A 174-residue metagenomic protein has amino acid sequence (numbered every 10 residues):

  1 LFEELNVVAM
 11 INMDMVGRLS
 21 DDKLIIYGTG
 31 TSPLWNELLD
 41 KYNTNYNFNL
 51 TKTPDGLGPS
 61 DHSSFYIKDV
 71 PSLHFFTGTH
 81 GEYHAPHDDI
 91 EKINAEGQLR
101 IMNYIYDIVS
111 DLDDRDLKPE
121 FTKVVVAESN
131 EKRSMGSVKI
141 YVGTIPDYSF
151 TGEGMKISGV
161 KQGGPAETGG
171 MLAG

Functional and structural regions predicted by a protein language model:
L1-H80, N94-Q98: Metal-dependent peptidase/peptidase-like ectodomains
F2-L5, Y66-D69, M135-V138, S149-T151 (+1 more regions): Extracellular/periplasmic catalytic domains that process cell-envelope and extracellular macromolecules
D22-K23, H84-P86, G169: Short, solvent-exposed loop/turn and secondary-structure capping segments
L39, F65, I105, T144 (+1 more regions): Hydrophobic, well-ordered secondary-structure elements that form the walls of internal hydrophobic environments
D40, H62-S63, L99-M102, Y106-S110 (+1 more regions): Generic hydrophobic alpha-helical scaffold/packing signal
F65, Q162-A173: PDZ/PDZ-like domain micro-motif
G81-S129: His/Asp/Glu-rich mid-to-C-terminal helical/loop segments that flank catalytic regions of hydrolases
P119-E167: PDZ/PDZ-like peptide-tail recognition elements
